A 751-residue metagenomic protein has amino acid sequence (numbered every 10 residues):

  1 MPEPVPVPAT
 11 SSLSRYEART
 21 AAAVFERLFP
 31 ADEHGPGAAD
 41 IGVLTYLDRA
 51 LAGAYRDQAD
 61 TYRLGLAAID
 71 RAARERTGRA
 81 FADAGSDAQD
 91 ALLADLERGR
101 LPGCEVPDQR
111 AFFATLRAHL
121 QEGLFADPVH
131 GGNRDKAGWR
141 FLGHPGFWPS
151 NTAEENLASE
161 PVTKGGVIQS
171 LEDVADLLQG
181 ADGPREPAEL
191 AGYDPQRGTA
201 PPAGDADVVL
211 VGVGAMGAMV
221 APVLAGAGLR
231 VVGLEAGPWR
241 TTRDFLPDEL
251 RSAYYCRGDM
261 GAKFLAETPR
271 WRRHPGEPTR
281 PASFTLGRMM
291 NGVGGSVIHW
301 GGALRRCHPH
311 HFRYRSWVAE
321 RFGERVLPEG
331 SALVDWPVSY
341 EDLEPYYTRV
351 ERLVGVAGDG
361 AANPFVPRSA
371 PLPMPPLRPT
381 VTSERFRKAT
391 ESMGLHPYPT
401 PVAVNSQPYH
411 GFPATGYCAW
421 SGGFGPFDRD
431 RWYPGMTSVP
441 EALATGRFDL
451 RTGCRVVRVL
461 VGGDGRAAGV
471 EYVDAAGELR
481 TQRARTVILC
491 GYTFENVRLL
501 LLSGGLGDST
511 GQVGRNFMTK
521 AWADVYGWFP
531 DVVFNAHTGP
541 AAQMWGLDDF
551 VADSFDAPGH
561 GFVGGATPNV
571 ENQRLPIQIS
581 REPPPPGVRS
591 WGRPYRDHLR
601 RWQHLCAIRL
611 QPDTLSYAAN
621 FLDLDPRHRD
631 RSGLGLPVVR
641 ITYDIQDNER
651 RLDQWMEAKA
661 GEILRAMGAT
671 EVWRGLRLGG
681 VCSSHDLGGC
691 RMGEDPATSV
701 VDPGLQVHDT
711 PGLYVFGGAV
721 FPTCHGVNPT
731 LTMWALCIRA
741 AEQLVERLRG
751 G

Functional and structural regions predicted by a protein language model:
P2-V7, R15-A23, H34-A38, G42-A188: Mature-region segments of soluble proteins
A137, P149-T152, K164-V208, G226-A227 (+2 more regions): Extreme N-terminal leader/targeting segments of oxidoreductases
A206-G233: N-terminal Rossmann-like FAD-binding beta1-loop-alpha1 element of flavoenzymes
V223-G226, R230-Y254, T437, T445 (+6 more regions): Glycine-rich loop(s) and the adjacent beta-strand/alpha-helix scaffold that form part
L229, A236-H311, S339-R349, R387-E391: N-terminal FAD cofactor-binding segment of flavoenzymes
R257-G258, G276, R280-A282, H311 (+3 more regions): Conserved redox-cofactor binding core of oxidoreductases
H274-E277, P281-M289, V293-W300, L304-E320 (+9 more regions): FAD cofactor-binding and catalytic pocket of flavoenzymes
P399-S406, H410, A414-G422, D430 (+5 more regions): A glycine-rich dinucleotide-binding beta-alpha-beta segment and adjacent secondary-structure elements that constitute
